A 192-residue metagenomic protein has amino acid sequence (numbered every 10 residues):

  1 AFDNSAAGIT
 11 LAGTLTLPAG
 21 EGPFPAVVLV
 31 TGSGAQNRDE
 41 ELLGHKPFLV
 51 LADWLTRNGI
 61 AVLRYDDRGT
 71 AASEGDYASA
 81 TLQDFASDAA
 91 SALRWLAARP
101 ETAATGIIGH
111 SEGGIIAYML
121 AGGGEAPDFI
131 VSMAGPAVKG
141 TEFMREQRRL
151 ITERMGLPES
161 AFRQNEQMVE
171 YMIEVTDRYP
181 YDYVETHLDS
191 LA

Functional and structural regions predicted by a protein language model:
A1-G22: N-terminal cap/lid segment of alpha/beta-hydrolase-fold proteins
G20-W54: Short, surface-exposed "cap/lid" segments of acyl-processing enzymes
V50-A72: Conserved alpha/beta-hydrolase
S79-R99: Alpha/beta-hydrolase active-site loop
P100-S111: Alpha/beta-hydrolase fold nucleophile elbow
G106, F129-V131: Residue in the alpha/beta-hydrolase core beta-strand immediately N-terminal to the catalytic nucleophile
G114-E125: Short glycine-enriched nucleophile-adjacent loop and the immediately C-terminal alpha-helix near the catalytic center
M133-A192: Accessory cap/linker subdomain of secreted extracellular hydrolases
